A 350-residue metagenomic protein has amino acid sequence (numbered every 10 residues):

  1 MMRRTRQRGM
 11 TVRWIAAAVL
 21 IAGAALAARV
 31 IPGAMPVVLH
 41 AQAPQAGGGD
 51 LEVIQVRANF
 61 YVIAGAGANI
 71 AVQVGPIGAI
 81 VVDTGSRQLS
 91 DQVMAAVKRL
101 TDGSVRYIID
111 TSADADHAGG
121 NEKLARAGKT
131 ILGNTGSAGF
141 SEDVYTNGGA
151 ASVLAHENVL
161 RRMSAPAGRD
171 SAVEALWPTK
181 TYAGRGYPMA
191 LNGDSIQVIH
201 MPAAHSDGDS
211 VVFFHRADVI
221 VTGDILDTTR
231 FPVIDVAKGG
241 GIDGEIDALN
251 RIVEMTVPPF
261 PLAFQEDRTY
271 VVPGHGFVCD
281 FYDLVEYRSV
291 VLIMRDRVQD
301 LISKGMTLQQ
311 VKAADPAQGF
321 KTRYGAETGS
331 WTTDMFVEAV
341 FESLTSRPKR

Functional and structural regions predicted by a protein language model:
M1-T11: N-terminal secretory signal peptides that target proteins for export/translocation
R3, A28-V30, V37-L39, A43 (+3 more regions): Accessory terminal helices/loops
W14-I77: Zn-dependent metallo-beta-lactamase
L51-L100, S210-G223: Conserved beta-strand hairpin/beta-sheet module of binuclear metal-dependent hydrolase folds, prominently
Q55, F140-M201, S206-D207, H215-R216 (+1 more regions): Metallo-beta-lactamase
N59, Q73, D83, V97 (+10 more regions): Divalent metal-coordination and catalytic microenvironments
P76-I80, R87-G139, N147-A151: Active-site metal-binding motif and surrounding structural segment of the metallo-beta-lactamase
G78-A79, T84-Q88, P188, S195-I293: Metallo-beta-lactamase
